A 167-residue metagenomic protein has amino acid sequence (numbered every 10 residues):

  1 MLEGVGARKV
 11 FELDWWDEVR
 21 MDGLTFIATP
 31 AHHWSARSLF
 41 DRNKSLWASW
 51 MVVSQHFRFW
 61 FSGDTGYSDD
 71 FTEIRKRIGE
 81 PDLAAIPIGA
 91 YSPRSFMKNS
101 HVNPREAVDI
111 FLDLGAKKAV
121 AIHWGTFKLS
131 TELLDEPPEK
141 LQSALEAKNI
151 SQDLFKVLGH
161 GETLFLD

Functional and structural regions predicted by a protein language model:
M1-D14: Helix-loop-beta element that forms the nucleotide-linked donor phosphate-binding surface in glycosyltransferases
M1-E3, R58, G66-G159: Cap/insert and terminal regions of metallo-dependent hydrolase folds
A7, A31, A116: ATP/adenylate-binding site constellation spanning eukaryotic-like Ser/Thr protein kinases, ABC-transporter
A7, T25-I27, L134-E136: Short low-complexity, flexible loop/linker segments enriched in glycine and/or proline with clustered acidic
V10, F26, L154-F155: Generic structural signal for residues in well-ordered beta-strands
L13-G79, S143, H160-D167: Core dinuclear metal-dependent hydrolase active-site scaffold
